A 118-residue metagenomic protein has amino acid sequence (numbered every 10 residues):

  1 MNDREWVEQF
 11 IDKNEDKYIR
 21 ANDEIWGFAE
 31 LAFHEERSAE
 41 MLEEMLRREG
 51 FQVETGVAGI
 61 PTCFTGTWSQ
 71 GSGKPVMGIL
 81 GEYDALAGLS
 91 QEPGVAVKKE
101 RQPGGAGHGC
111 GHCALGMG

Functional and structural regions predicted by a protein language model:
D3-M117: Acidic/His- and Gly-rich active-site-bordering loop/insert found across diverse amide/peptide-bond hydrolases
